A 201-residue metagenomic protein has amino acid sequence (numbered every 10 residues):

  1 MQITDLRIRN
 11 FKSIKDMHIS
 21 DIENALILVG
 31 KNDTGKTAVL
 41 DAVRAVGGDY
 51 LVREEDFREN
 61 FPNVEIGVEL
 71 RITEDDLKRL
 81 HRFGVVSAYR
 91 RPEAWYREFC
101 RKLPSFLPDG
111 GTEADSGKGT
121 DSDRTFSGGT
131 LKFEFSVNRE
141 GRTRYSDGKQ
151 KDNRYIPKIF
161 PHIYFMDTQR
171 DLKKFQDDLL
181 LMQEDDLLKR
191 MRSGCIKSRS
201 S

Functional and structural regions predicted by a protein language model:
M1-A45: Pre-Walker A-like glycine/lysine-rich segment at the N-terminus of P-loop NTPase domains
D5-R7, E65-E69, K132-E134: Beta-strand secondary-structure signal
R9, E69-T73, Q169: Solvent-exposed residues in well-ordered beta-strands and their adjoining turns, especially edge/terminal strands
L40-R124: Conserved P-loop NTP-binding catalytic core
D49-E55, G119, G141-N153: Short alpha-helical segments and helix-capping/turn motifs at coil-helix boundaries
P62-I66, G129, I159-I163: Short glycine-/polar-rich loops that comprise or flank the Walker A/P-loop and associated switch/sensor motifs
G128-S136, Y145-S146: Single-stranded RNA-binding surfaces
K151-S201: Coupling/switch segment of ABC-type P-loop NTPase heads
